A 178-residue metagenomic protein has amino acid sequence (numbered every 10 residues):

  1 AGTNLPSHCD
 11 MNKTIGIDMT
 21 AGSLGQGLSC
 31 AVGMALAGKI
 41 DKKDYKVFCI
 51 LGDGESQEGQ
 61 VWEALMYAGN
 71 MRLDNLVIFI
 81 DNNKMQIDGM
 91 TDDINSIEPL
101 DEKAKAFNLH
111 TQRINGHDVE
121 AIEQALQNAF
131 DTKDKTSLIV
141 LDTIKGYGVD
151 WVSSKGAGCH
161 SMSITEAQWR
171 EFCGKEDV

Functional and structural regions predicted by a protein language model:
A1-N70: Cofactor-binding active-site loop characterized by glycine-rich and histidine/acidic residues
G2-N4, L51-E58, N82-M85, H117-V119 (+1 more regions): Acidic, glycine-rich active-site loops and adjacent beta-strand->loop/helix elements that engage anionic groups
D10, Q60-W62, D88-D92, V149-S154: Short acidic, glycine/serine/threonine-rich loops at helix termini
K42-Y45, D92-A125, K175: Conserved thiamine diphosphate
Y45-C49, L76, K135-T143: Generic beta-sheet signal
E58-N83, L138-L141: A short alpha/beta connector and helix-capping loop motif
M71-I94, E98-A104: Histidine/lysine/aspartate-rich catalytic loop segments that bind and position anionic ligands
V119-V178: Glycine/aspartate-rich loop-and-adjacent alpha/beta segment that forms the canonical ThDP
